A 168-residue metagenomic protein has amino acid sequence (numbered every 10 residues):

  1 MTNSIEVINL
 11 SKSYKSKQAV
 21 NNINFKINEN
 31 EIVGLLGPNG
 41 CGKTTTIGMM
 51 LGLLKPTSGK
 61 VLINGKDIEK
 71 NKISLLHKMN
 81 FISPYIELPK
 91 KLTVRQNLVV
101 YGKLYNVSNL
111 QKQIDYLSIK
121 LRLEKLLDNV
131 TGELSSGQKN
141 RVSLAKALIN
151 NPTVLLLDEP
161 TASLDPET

Functional and structural regions predicted by a protein language model:
G59-K70, L75: Conserved ABC transporter NBD signature motif
V99, K103-L126: Conserved ABC ATPase "signature" region
V130-L134: Conserved ABC ATPase signature
N151: Conserved catalytic motifs of ABC-family nucleotide-binding domains
L155-D158: Catalytic Walker B motif of ABC-type/P-loop ATPase nucleotide-binding domains
P166-T168: Helix N-cap at the start of a conserved alpha-helix in ABC-type nucleotide-binding domains
